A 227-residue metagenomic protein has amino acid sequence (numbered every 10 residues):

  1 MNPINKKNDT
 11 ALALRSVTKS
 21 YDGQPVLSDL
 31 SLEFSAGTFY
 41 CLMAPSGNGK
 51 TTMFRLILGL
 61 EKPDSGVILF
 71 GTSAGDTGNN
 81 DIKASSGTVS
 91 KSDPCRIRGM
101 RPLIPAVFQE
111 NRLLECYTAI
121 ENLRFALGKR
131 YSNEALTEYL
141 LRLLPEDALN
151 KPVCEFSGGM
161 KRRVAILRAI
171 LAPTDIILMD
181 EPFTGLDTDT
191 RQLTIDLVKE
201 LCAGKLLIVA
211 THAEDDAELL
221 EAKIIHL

Functional and structural regions predicted by a protein language model:
M43-P45: The feature captures the beta-strand-to-loop junction immediately N-terminal to the Walker
L58: Helix-to-loop junction immediately C-terminal to a conserved catalytic motif
E110, C116-K129: Q-loop/switch helix immediately C-terminal to the Walker
Y131-L149: Conserved ABC ATPase "signature" region
P152-F156, M160: Conserved ABC ATPase signature
I166: Hydrophobic anchor residue at the start of the ABC signature
I177-E181: Catalytic Walker B motif of ABC-type/P-loop ATPase nucleotide-binding domains
